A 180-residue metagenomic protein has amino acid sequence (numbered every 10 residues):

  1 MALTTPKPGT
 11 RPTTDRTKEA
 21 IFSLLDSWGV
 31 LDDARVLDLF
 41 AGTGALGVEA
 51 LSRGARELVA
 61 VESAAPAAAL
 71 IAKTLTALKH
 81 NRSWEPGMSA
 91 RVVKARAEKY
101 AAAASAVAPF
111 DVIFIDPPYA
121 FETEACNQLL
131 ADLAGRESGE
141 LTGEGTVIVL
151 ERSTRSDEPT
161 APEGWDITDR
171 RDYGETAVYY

Functional and structural regions predicted by a protein language model:
M1-Y180: Class I S-adenosyl-L-methionine-dependent methyltransferase catalytic core
